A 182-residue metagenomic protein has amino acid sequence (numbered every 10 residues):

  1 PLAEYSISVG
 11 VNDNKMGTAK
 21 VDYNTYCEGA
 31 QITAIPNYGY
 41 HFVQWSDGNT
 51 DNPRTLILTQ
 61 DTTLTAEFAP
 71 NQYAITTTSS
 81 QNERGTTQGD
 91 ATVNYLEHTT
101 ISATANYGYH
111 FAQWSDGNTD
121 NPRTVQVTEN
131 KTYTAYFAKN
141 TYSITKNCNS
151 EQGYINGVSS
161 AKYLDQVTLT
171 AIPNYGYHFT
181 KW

Functional and structural regions predicted by a protein language model:
P1-Y5, G10, R54-I75, S79 (+1 more regions): Conserved "repeat-terminator" motif of extracellular CCP/Sushi domains
L2-Y5, N24-Q31, N71-Y73, N94-T100 (+2 more regions): Short coil/turn motif common to extracellular beta-sandwich-like domains
A3, Y26, P36, L58-Q60 (+6 more regions): Repetitive beta-strand solenoid architecture
S6-T25, T76-V93, N118, T145-A161: Short, solvent-exposed loop/edge segments of extracellular or virion-exposed proteins
G10, K20, T33, S46 (+9 more regions): Residue-level detector of conserved, well-ordered beta-strand and adjacent loop positions that form binding/recognition
N12-N14, P36-Y40, Q72, S80-N82 (+4 more regions): Short proline/glycine-enriched turn/loop motifs at strand-loop junctions of beta-rich domains
T18-D22, Q44-L58, T87-D90, Q113-V127 (+1 more regions): Short, tandemly repeated low-complexity microdomains enriched for cysteine and small residues
G29-P53, E97-P122, D165-W182: Surface-exposed interfaces of beta-sheet-rich extracellular modules
